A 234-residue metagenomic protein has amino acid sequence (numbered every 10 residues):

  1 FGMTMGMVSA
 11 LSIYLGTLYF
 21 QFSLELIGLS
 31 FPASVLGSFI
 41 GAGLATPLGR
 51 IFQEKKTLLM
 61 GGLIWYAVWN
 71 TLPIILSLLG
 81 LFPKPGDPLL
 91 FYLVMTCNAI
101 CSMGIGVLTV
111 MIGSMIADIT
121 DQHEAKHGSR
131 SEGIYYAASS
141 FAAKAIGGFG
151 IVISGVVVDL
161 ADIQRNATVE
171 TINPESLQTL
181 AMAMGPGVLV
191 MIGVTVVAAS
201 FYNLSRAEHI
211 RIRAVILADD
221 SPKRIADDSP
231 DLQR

Functional and structural regions predicted by a protein language model:
F1-R234: Membrane-embedded alpha-helical bundles of multi-pass transporters/translocases, especially carrier/permease families
